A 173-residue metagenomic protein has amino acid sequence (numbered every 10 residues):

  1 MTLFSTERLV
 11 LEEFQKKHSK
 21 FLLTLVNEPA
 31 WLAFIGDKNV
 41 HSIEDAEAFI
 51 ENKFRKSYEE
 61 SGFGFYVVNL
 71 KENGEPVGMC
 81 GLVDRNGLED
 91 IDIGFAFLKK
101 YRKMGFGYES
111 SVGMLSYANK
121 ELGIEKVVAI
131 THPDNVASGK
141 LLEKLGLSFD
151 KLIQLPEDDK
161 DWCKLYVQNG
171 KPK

Functional and structural regions predicted by a protein language model:
M1-A33, V67-K173: Acyl-donor (CoA/ACP) binding surface of acyl/acetyltransferases
V26, I35, S57-E59: Hydrophobic residues in alpha-helical segments
L32-N52: Conserved GNAT-fold acetyl-CoA-binding loop/helix
E51-F54, L115: Short, well-ordered amphipathic alpha-helices
K53-R55, L152-I153: Short, P/G- and charge-enriched loop/turn segments at secondary-structure junctions
F54-V67: A short helix-loop-beta-strand connector motif used in the catalytic cores of GNAT acetyltransferases and, in some
